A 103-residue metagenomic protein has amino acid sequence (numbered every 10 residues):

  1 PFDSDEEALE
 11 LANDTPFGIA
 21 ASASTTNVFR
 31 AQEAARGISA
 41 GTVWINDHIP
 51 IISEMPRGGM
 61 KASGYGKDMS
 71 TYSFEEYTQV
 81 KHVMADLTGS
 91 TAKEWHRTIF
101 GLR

Functional and structural regions predicted by a protein language model:
P1-R103: Conserved C-terminal structural/oligomerization subdomain of aldehyde/semialdehyde dehydrogenase
